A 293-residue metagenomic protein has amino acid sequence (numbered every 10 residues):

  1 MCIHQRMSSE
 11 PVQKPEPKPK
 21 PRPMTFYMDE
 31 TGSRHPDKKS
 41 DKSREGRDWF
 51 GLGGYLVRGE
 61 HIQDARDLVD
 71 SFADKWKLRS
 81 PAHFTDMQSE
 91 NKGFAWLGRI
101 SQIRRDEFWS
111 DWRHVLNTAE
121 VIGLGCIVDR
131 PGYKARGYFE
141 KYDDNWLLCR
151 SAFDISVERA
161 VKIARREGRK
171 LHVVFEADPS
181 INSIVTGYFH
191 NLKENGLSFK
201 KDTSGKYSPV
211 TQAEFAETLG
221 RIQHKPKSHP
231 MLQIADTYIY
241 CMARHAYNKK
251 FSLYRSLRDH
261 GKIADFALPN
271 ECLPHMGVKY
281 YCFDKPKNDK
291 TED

Functional and structural regions predicted by a protein language model:
M1-D293: Phosphate-ester processing/binding pockets and catalytic centers
